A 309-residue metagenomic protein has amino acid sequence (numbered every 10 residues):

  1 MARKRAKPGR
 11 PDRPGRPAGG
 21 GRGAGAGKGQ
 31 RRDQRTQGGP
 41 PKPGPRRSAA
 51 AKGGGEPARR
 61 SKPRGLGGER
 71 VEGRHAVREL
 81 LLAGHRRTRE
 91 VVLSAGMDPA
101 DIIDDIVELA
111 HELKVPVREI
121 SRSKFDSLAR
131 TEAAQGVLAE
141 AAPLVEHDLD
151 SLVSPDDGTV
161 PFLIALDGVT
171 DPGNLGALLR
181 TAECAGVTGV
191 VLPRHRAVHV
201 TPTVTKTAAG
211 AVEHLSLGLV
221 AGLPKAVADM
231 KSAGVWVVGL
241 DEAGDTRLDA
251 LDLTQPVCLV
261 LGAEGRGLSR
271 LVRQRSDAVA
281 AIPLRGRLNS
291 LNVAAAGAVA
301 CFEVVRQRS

Functional and structural regions predicted by a protein language model:
M1-S154: N-terminal positively charged helical leader segments and presequences
K62, E79, V169, G176-T181 (+2 more regions): Hydrophobic, well-ordered secondary-structure scaffolds
M97, F125, P143-V145, V169-D171 (+3 more regions): Short glycine-rich anion-binding loops that position phosphate/pyrophosphate groups of nucleotides and phosphorylated
I103, V115, D157-T246: RNA substrate-binding interface of SAM-dependent RNA methyltransferases
P116-I120, G218, A280: General small-molecule cofactor/ligand-binding pocket signal
E183-C184, P202-A211, R270-S309: Structured adenosyl-cofactor binding patch, chiefly the S-adenosyl-L-methionine
V238-A294: Active-site/ligand-binding-proximal alpha/beta "capping" segment
